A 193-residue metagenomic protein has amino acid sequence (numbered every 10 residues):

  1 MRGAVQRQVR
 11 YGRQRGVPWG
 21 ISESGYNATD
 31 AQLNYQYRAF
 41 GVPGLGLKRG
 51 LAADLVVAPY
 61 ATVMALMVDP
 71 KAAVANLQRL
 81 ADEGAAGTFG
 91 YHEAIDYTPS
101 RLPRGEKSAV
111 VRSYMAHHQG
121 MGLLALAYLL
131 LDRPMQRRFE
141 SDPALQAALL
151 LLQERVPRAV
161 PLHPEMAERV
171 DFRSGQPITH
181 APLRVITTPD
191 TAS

Functional and structural regions predicted by a protein language model:
M1-A192: Ser/Thr/Asn(+Pro)-rich, low-complexity disordered segments
